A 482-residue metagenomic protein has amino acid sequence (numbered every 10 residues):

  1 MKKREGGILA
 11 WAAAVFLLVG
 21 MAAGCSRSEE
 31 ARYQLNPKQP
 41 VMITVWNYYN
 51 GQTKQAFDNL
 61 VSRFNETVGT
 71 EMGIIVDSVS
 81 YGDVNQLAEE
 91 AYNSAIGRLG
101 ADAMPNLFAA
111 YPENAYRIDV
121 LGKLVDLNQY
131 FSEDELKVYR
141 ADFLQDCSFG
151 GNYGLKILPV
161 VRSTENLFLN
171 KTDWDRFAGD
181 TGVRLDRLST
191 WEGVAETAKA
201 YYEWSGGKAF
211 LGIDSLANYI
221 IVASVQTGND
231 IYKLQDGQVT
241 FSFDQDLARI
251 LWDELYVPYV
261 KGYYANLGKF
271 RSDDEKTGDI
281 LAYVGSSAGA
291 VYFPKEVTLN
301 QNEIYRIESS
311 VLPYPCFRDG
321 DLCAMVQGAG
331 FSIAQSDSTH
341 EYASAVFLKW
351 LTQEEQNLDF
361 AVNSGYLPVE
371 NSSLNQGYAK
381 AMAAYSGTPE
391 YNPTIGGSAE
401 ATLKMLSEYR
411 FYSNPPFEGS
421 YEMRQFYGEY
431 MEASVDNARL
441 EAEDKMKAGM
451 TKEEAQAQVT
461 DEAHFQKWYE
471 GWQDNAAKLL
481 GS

Functional and structural regions predicted by a protein language model:
K38-G51, G73-S80, N106-L107, K156: Short, well-ordered beta-strand elements
G69-D142, R176-F177, L281-A282, N300-E303: Extracytoplasmic "Venus flytrap"/periplasmic binding protein-like
I96, V260-K261, Q301-Q376: Extracytoplasmic/periplasmic substrate-recognition and gating elements
F108-N166, A195, A223-S224, R306-P315: Hinge/lid segment of periplasmic solute-binding proteins
N128-Y139, V183-R187, N229-I250, L299-E303 (+1 more regions): Short, solvent-exposed loop/beta-turn-alpha elements that line the ligand-binding surface or hinge of extracytoplasmic
S148-L167, E192-T240, I280-A282: Extracytoplasmic/periplasmic solute-binding protein
A195-A200, L234-G268, S309-Y314, G428: Glycine-centered hinge/linker elements that transmit conformational signals in sensory and ligand-binding systems
G396-S482: Conserved C-terminal helix/tail region of periplasmic/extracytoplasmic solute-binding proteins
